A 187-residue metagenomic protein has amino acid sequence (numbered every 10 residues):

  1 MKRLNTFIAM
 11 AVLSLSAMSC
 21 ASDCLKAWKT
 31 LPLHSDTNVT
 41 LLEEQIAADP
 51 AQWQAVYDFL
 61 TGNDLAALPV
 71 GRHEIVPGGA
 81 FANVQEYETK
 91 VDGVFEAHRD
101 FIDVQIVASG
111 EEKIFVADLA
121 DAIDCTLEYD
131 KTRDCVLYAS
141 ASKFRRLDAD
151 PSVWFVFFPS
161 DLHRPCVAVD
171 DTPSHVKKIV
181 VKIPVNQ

Functional and structural regions predicted by a protein language model:
K2-M10: Sec-dependent signal peptide recognition, specifically the positively charged N-region followed immediately by
A9-C24: Bacterial Sec-dependent signal peptides at the C-terminal "C-region" and cleavage site
S22-V84, V94-F95: A short, N-terminal "cap"/entry segment at the start of jelly-roll beta-barrel domains of the cupin/DSBH fold
F81-A97, E112-I123: Conserved short histidine dyad/triad with adjacent acidic residue
D100-I102, I106-I114, Y129-C135: Glycine- and acidic-residue-biased ligand/ion/polar-headgroup-sensing regions
D124-K143: Double-stranded beta-helix
L147-A168: Conserved metal-binding segment of the jelly-roll/cupin
W154-F155, P173-Q187: A short hydrophobic beta-strand segment most commonly corresponding to one strand of the jelly-roll/cupin
